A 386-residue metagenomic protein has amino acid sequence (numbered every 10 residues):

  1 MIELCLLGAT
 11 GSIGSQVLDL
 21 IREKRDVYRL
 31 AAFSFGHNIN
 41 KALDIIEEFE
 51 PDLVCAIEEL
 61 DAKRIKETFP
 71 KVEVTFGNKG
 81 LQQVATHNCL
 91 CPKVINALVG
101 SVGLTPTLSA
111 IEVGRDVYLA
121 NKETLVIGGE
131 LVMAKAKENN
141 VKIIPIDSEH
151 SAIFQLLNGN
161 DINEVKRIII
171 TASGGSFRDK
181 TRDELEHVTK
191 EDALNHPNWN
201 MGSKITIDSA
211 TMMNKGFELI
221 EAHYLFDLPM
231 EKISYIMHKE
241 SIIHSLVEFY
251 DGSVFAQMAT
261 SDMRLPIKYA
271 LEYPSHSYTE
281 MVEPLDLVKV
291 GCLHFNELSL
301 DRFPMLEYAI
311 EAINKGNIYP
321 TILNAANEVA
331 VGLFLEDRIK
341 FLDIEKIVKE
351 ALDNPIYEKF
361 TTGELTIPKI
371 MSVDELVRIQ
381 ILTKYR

Functional and structural regions predicted by a protein language model:
M1-R386: Catalytic, metal-anchored helix/loop core of enzyme active sites in primary metabolism
